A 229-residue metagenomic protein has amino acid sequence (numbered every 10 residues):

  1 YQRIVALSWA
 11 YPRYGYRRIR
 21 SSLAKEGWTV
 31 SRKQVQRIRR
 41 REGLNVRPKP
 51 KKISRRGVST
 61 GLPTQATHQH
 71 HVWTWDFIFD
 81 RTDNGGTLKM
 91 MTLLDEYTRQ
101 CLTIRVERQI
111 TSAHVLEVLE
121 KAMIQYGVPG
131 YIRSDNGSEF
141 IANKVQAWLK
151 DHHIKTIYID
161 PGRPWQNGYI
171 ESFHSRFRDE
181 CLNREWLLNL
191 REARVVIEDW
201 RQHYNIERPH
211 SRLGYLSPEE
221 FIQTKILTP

Functional and structural regions predicted by a protein language model:
Y1-V72, R163, S217-I226: Basic, flexible linker segments flanking DNA-binding modules in nucleic acid-interacting mobile-element proteins
I4, I19, V35, D76 (+11 more regions): Mobile genetic element proteins and their domesticated derivatives, centered on retroelements and DNA transposons
W9-R13, Q65-T67, T82-N84, N136 (+2 more regions): Conserved, non-catalytic sequence blocks in retroelement Pol enzymes and Pol-derived host proteins
K49-K52, I132-N136, D151-Y169, E185-L190: RNase H-like polynucleotidyl transferase catalytic core
H71-L102, R108-I110: An active-site-proximal beta-strand-loop segment
T82, G86, I104-Y126, S138-I141: Active-site beta-loop-alpha junctions of metal-dependent nucleic acid enzymes, especially the RNase H-like/DDE
L119, Y126-A142, G162, L216-E219: Acidic/histidine-rich, metal-coordinating catalytic segments
H152-I154, S175-P229: C-terminal domain-tail junction helix/linker
